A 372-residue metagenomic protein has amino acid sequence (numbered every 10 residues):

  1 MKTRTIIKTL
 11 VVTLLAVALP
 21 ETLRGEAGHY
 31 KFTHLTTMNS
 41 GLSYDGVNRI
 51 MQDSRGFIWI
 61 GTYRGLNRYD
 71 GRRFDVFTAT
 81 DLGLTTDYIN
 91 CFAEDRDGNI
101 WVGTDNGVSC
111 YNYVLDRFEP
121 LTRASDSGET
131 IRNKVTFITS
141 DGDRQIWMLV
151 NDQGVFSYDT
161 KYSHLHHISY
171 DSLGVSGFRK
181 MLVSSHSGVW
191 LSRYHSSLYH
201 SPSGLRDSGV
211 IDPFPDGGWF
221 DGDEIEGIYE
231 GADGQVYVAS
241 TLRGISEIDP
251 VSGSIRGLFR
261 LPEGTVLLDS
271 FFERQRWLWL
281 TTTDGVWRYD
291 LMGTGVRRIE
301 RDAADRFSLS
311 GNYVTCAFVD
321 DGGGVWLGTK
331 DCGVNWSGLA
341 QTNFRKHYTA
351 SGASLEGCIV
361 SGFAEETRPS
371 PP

Functional and structural regions predicted by a protein language model:
M1-P372: Carboxylate-rich, polar loop motifs that coordinate divalent cations or form catalytic acidic clusters
